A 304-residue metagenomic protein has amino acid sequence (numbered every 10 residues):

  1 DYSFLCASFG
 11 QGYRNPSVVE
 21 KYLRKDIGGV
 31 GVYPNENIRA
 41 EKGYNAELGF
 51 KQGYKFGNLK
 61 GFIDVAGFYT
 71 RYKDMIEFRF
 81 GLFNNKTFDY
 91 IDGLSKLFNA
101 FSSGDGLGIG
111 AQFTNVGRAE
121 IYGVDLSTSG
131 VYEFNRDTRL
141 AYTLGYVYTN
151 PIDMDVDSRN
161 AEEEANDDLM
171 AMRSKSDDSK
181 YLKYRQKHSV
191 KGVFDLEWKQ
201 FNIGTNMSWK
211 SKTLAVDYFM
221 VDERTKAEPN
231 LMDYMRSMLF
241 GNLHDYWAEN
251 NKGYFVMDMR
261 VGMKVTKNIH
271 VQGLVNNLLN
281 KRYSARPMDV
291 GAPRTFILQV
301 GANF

Functional and structural regions predicted by a protein language model:
D1, K42, Y54-G57, R71 (+6 more regions): Outer-membrane beta-barrel strand-turn architecture
D1-A46, G67-A111, T213-L214, N280-P293: Surface-exposed extracellular loop regions of Gram-negative outer-membrane beta-barrel proteins, predominantly
A7-Q11, E20, F50, I63-Y69 (+5 more regions): Transmembrane beta-barrel strands of outer-membrane/channel proteins
G10, G49-G53, E120, S127-V131 (+5 more regions): Transmembrane beta-barrel domains of outer membrane proteins
Y13-R14, D74, F80-F83, S208-H244 (+1 more regions): C-terminal beta-signal and adjacent terminal beta-strands/loops of Gram-negative outer-membrane beta-barrel proteins
Y22-V30, R79-F88, D153-S174, M220-P229 (+1 more regions): Flexible, surface-exposed loop regions and adjacent strand-edge segments of Gram-negative outer-membrane beta-barrel
K42-A46, E120-V124, Q186-V190, G253-M257 (+1 more regions): Residues that define the transmembrane beta-barrel architecture of outer-membrane proteins
N58, A66-R71, Y90-F219: Gram-negative outer-membrane beta-barrel transporters
